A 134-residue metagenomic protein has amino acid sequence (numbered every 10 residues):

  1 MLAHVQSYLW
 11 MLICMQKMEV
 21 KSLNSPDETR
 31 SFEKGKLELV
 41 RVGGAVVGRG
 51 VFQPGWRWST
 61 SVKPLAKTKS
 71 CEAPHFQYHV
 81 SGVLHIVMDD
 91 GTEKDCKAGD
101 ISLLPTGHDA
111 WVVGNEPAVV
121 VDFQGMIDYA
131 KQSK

Functional and structural regions predicted by a protein language model:
V5-V51, S59: A short, N-terminal "cap"/entry segment at the start of jelly-roll beta-barrel domains of the cupin/DSBH fold
N24, P54-W56, G125-K134: Glyoxalase I/VOC metalloenzyme domain signal
R49-S70: Conserved short histidine dyad/triad with adjacent acidic residue
R57-W58, G82-V87, A110: Short beta-strand segments in beta-sandwich/barrel cores
T68-I86: Short, conserved beta-strand element in jelly-roll/cupin
M88-G107: Short acidic-glycine-tyrosine-enriched beta hairpin
P105-A130: Ligand-binding loop in jelly-roll beta-barrel domains
